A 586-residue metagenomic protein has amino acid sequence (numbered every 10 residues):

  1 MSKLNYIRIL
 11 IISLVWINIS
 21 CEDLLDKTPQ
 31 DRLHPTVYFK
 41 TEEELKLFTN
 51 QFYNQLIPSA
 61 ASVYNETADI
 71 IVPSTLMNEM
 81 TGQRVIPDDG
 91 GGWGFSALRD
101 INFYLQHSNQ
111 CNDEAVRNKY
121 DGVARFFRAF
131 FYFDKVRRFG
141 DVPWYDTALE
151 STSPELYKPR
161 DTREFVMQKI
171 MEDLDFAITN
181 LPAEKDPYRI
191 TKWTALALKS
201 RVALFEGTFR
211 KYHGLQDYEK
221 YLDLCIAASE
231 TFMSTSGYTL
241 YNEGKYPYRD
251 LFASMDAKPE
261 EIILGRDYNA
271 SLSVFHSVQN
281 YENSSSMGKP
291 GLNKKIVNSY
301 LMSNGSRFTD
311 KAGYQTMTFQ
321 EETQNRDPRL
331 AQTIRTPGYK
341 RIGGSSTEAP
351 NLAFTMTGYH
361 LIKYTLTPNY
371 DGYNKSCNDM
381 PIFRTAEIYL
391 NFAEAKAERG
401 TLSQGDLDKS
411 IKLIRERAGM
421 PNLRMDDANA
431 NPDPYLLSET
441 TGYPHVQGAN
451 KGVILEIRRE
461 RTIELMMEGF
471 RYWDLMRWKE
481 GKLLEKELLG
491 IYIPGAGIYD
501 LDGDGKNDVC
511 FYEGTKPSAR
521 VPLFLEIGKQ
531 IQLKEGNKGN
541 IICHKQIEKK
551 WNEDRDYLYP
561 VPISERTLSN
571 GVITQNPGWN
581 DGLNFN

Functional and structural regions predicted by a protein language model:
L4-I12: Sec-dependent signal peptide recognition, specifically the positively charged N-region followed immediately by
N18-S20: C-terminal motif of bacterial Sec signal peptides marking the signal peptidase cleavage site
E22-M77, D175-F176, R189-L196, R201-F354 (+1 more regions): An aromatic- and glycine-enriched ligand-binding surface/loop that stacks and positions planar moieties
H34, E42-K46, N50, L56-P58 (+9 more regions): Conserved, well-structured interaction surfaces
G94-F95, K169, R249-L301, K375 (+2 more regions): Long, intrinsically disordered, low-complexity segments
C111-D121, K185-D186, G214-K220, R399-L407: Structural helix-adjacent loops and short alpha-helical linkers that scaffold large soluble proteins
V136-R138, P143, K185, F205-G214 (+1 more regions): Short coil/turn linking the two alpha-helices of tandem helical-hairpin repeats
T323-R417, R459, D556-N586: C-terminal substrate/ligand-recognition segments
